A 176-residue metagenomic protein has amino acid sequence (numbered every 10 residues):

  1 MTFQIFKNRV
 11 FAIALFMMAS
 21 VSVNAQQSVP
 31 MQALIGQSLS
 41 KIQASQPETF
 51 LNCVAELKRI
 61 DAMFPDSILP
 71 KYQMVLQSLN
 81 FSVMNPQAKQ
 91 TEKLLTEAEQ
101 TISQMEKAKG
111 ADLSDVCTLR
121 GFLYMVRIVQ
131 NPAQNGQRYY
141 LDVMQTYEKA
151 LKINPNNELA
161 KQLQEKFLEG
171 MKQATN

Functional and structural regions predicted by a protein language model:
M1-Q32: Bacterial Sec-dependent N-terminal signal peptides
Q27-K41, F64-N85, G110-N131, E158-Q173: Amphipathic alpha-helical repeat scaffolds of TPR domains
Q43-L57, Q90-Q100, Q137-L141: Helix-turn-helix repeat elements of alpha-solenoid scaffolds
K58-F64: Internal amphipathic alpha-helical repeat/solenoid segments
M63, P70, K109, G136-Y139 (+1 more regions): Short coil/turn linker motifs that delimit alpha-helical repeat modules in TPR/alpha-solenoid proteins
L95-K109, L113-P132, R138-Y139, Q145: Hydrophobic, well-structured mid-protein blocks that either form specific transmembrane helices
Q137-E158, E165, E169, N176: TPR/TPR-like (Sel1-like) alpha-helical repeat modules
